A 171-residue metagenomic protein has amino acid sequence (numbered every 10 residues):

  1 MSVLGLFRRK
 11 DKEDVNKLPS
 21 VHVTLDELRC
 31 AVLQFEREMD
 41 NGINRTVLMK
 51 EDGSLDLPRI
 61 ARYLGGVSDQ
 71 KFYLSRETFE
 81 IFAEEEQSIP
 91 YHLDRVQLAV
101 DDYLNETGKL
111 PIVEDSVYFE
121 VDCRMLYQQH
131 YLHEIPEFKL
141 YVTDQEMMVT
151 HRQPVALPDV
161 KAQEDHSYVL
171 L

Functional and structural regions predicted by a protein language model:
M1-L171: Short acidic linear motifs
